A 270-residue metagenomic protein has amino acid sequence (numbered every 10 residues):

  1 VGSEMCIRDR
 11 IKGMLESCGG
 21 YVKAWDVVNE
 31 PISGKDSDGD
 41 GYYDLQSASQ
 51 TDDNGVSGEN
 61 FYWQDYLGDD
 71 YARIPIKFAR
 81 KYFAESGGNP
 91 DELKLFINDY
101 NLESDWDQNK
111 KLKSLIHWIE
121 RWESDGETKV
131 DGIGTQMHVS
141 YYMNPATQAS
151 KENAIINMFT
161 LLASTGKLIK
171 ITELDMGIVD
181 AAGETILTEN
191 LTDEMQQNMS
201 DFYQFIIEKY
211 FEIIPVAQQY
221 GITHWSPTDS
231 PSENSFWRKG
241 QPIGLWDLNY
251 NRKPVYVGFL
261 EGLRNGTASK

Functional and structural regions predicted by a protein language model:
V1-C6: Short, small-residue-biased leader/transition segments that mark boundaries at the very start of proteins
R8-I11, R73-I76, L112, I116-I119 (+3 more regions): Extracytoplasmic/secreted envelope proteins and their assembly/folding machinery, especially bacterial periplasmic
L15-G19, R80-P90, I119-K129, N157-G166 (+1 more regions): Acidic (Asp/Glu)-rich catalytic clusters
S17, D26, P31-G68, F78 (+3 more regions): Aromatic-rich peripheral "rim/lid" segments of glycoside hydrolase catalytic domains that contact and position glycan
V22-D26, E92-F96, K129-G134, L168-I171 (+1 more regions): Structural preference for beta-strand elements that scaffold enzyme active sites
Q64-A72, E103-I116, V139-A154: Active-site glycine- and acidic-residue-rich loops that bind and position anionic ligands or nucleotide-like cofactors
I74-K77, K81, L95-N98: Active-site lining segments of carbohydrate-active enzymes
L95-I97, N101-V130, G134, N153 (+2 more regions): Substrate-binding cleft/loops of secretory-pathway carbohydrate-active enzymes
